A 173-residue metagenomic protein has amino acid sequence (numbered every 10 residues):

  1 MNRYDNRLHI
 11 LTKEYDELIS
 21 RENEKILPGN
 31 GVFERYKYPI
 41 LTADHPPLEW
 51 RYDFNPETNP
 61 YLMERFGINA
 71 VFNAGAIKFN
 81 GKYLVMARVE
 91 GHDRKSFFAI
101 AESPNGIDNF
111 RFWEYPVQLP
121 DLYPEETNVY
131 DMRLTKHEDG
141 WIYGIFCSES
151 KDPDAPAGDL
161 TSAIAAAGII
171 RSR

Functional and structural regions predicted by a protein language model:
M1-N73, I77-T127, T135-R173: Beta-rich carbohydrate-recognition and catalytic domains
